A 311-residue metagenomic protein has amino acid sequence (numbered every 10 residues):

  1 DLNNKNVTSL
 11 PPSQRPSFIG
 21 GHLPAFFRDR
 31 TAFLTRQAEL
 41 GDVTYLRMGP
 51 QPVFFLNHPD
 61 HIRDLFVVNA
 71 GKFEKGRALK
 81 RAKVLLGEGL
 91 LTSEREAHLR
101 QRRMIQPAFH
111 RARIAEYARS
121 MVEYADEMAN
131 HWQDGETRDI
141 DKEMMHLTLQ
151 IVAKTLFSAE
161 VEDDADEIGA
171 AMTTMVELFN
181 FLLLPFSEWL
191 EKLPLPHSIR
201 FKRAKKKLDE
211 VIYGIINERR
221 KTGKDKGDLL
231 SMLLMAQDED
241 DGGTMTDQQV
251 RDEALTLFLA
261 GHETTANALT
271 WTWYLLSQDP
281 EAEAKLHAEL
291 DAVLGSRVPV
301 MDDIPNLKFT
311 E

Functional and structural regions predicted by a protein language model:
D1-N3, T8-T35, P50-P52, P59-D64 (+7 more regions): Cytochrome P450 catalytic-domain helical core, especially the substrate-recognition surface and oxygen-activation
N4-N6, G242-F258: Short, hydrophobic/aliphatic alpha-helical segments
R36-V43, E239-Q248, P299-E311: Cytochrome P450 C-terminal beta-domain/meander region
L56-N57, Q278: A conserved hydrophobic position in a structured secondary element of the catalytic/binding core that shapes
T148, T264-E289: Cytochrome P450 catalytic-core helices
K154-A159, E218, T272-D279: Active-site catalytic microenvironments for nucleophilic, acid-base chemistry
G223-D228, H287-L307: Cytochrome P450 fold signature focused on the C-terminal beta-domain
